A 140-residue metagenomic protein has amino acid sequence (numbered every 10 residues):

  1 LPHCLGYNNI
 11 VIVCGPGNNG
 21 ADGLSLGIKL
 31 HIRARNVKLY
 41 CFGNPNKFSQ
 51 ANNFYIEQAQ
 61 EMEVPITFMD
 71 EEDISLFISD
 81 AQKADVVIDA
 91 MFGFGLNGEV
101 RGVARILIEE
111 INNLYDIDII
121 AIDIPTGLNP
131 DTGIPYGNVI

Functional and structural regions predicted by a protein language model:
L1: N-terminal glycine-/serine-/threonine-rich phosphate-binding loop
C4-I140: Glycine-rich phosphate/dinucleotide-binding loop and adjoining beta-alpha-beta core of small-molecule
